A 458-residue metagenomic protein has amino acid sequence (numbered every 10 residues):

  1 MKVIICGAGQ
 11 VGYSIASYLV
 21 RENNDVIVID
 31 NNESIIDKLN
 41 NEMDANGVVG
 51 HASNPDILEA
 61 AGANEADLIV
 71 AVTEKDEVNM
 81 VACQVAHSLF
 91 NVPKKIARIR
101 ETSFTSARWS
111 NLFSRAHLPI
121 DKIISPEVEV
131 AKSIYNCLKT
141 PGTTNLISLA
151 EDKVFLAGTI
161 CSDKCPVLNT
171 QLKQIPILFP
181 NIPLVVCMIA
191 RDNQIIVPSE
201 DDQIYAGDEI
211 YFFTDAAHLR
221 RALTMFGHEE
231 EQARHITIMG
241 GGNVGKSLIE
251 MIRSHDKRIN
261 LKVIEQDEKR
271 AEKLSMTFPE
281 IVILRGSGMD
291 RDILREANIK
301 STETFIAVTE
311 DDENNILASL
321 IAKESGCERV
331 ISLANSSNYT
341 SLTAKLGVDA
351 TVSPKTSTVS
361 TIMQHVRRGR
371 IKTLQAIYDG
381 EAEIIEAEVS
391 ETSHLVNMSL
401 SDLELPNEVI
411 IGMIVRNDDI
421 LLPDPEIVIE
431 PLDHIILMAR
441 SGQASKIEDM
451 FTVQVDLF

Functional and structural regions predicted by a protein language model:
M1-F458: Cytosolic regulatory regions of ion transport systems
